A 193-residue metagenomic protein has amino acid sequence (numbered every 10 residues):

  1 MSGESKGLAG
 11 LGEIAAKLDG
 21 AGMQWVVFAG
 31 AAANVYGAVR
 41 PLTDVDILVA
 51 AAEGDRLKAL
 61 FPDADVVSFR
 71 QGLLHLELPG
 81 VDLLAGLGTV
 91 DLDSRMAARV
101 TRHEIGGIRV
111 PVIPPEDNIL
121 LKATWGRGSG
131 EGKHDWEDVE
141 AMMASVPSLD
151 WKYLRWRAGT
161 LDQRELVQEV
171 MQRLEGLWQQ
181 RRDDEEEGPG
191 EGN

Functional and structural regions predicted by a protein language model:
M1-N193: Compositionally biased terminal segments of proteins
